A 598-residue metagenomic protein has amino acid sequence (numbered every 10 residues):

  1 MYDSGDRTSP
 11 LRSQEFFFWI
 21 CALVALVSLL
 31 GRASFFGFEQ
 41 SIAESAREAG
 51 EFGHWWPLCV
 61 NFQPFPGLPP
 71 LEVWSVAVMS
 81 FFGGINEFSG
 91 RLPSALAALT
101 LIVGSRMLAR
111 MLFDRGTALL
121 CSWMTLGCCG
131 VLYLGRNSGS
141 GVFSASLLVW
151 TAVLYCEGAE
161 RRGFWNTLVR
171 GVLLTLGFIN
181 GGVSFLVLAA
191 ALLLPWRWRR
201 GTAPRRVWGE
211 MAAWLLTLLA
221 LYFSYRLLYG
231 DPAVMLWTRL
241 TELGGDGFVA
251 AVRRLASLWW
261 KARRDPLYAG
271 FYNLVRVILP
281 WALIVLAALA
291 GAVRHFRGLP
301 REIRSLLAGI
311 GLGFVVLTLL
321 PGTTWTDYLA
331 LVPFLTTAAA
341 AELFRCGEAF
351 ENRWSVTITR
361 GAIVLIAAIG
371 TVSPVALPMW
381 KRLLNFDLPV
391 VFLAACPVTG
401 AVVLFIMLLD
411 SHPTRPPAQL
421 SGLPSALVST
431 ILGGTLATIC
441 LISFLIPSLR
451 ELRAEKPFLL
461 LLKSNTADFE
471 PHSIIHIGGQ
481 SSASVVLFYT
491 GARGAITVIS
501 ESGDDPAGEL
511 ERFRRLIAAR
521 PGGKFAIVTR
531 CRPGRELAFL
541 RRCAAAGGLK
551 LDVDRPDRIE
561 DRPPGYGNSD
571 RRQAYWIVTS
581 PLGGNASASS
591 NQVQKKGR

Functional and structural regions predicted by a protein language model:
M1-V27, G209-L216: Start-transfer (signal-anchor) and selected internal transmembrane alpha helices of multi-pass inner/ER membrane
D3-S9, R110-M111, G116, T151-V169 (+2 more regions): Membrane-interface transmembrane helices that cradle and orient dolichyl/undecaprenyl
A22, V428-F539, C543-A544, R555-P563 (+2 more regions): Short periplasmic/luminal acceptor-recognition loop of GT-C membrane glycosyltransferases, typified by
L23-A25, L30, S41-G67, L71-W74 (+1 more regions): Extracytosolic helix-loop segments that constitute the early lumenal/periplasmic catalytic or substrate-binding loops
I42-E48, F52, G158, V172-G181 (+5 more regions): Transmembrane-lumen/periplasm boundary regions of multi-pass, lipid-linked membrane glycan transferases
L92-L112: Transmembrane-helix motifs of polytopic, lipid-linked glycan transferases
G104, F143-E160, L173, F334-A338: Specific aromatic-rich, kink-prone transmembrane helix
G130-S144: Short acidic/glycine- and proline-prone juxtamembrane loop motifs at membrane-interface regions of multi-pass membrane
